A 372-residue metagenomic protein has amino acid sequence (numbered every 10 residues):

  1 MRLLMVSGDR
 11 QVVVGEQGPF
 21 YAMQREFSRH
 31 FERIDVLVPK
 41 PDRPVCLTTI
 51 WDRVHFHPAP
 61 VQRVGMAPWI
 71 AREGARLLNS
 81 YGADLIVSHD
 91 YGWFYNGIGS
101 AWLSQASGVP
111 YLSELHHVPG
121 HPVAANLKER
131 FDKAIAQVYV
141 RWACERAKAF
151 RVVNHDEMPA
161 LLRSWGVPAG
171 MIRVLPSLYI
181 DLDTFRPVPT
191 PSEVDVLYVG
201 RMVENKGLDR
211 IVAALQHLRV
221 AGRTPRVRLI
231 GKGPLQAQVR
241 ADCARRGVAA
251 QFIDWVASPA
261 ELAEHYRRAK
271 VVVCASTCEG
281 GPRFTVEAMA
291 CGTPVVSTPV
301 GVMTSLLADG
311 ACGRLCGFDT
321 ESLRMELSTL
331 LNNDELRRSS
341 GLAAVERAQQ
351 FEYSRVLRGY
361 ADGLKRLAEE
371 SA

Functional and structural regions predicted by a protein language model:
L4, R151, P189-Q216, R228: Conserved donor-binding/catalytic core segment of Leloir-type glycosyltransferases
V13-Y21, P110-L112, P119-W142, R146 (+1 more regions): Nucleotide-sugar donor phosphate/pyrophosphate-binding loop at the beta->alpha transition of glycosyltransferases
D156-E157, L175-F185, P234: Short beta-strand->alpha-helix junction loop in the catalytic core of nucleotide-activated group-transfer enzymes
V239-V256: Nucleotide-activated donor-binding/catalytic signature segment of Leloir-type glycosyltransferases, i.e., the conserved
E264-A269: Short alpha-helical donor nucleotide-sugar binding micro-motif in glycosyltransferases
T277: Aromatic "clamp/platform" in nucleotide-sugar-dependent glycosyltransferases that forms part of the donor/acceptor
P294-S297: Short hydrophobic beta-strand element within catalytic cores of glycosyltransferases and related nucleotide-activated
D309-E321, T329-E335: Conserved acidic donor-binding segment of nucleotide-sugar-dependent glycosyltransferases
